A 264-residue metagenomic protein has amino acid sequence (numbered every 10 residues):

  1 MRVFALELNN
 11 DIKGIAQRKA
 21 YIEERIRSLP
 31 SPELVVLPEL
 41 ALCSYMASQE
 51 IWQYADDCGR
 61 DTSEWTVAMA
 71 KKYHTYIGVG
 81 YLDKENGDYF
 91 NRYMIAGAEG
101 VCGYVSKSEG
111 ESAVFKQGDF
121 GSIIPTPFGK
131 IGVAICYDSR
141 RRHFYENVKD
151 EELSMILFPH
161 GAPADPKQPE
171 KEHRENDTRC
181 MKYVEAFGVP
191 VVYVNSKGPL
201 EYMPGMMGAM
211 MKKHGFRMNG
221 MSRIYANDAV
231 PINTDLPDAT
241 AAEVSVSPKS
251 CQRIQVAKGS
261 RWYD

Functional and structural regions predicted by a protein language model:
M1-A5: Extreme N-terminal starter segment of soluble prokaryotic enzymes
E7-K13: Short polar catalytic/cofactor-binding loops
N9, A41, L82-D83, D138-R140 (+2 more regions): Catalytic metal-binding/acid-base residues of hydrolase active sites
K19-V35, R142-E151: Short amphipathic alpha-helices and their capping/turn segments at secondary-structure boundaries
E23-A98, A162-V189: Cys-nucleophile CN-hydrolase/nitrilase-fold catalytic domain and related Cys-dependent amidase chemistry that acts on
V35-E39, I77-Y81, V105, A134-I135 (+2 more regions): Active-site neighborhood of phospho(di)ester-bond hydrolases with catalytic His/Asp-centered motifs
C58-T75, R142-P237: CN hydrolase (nitrilase-like) catalytic-core segments centered on the catalytic cysteine and neighboring Lys/Glu
K84-E151, M155-P159, D165-T178, L236-Y263: Active-site catalytic loop in hydrolytic enzyme cores
